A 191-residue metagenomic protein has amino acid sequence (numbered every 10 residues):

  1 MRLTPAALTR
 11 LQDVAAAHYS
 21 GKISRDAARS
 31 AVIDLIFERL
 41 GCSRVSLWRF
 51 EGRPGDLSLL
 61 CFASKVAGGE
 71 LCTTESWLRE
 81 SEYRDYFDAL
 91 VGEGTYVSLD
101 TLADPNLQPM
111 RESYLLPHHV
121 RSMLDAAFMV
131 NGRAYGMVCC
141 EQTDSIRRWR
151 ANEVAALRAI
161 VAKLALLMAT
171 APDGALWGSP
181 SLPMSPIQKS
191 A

Functional and structural regions predicted by a protein language model:
M1-A27, E38, T170-S190: Signal-transmission linkers at sensory-effector interfaces
R2-L3, Q142-A159, L167-A171, A175-L176: Regulatory loop-to-helix N-cap segments in sensory/regulatory domains that couple ligand/signal detection
I33-F37, S43-E51: Short, hydrophobic-rich beta-strand element in sensory/regulatory alpha-beta domains
R44, E112, D125, M137: Short hydrophobic/aromatic beta-strand element in the GNAT-like acyltransferase core that lines or flanks the acyl-donor
S46-L78: GAF sensory/regulatory domain recognition with acknowledged cross-activation on helical regulatory dimers
G68-N106, M110-L116: Regulatory sensory and allosteric helical modules in signal-transduction proteins and certain transcription factors
R121-M129: A short, aliphatic-rich beta-strand micro-motif
F128-Q142, L167: Sensory-domain boundary capping and coupling elements
